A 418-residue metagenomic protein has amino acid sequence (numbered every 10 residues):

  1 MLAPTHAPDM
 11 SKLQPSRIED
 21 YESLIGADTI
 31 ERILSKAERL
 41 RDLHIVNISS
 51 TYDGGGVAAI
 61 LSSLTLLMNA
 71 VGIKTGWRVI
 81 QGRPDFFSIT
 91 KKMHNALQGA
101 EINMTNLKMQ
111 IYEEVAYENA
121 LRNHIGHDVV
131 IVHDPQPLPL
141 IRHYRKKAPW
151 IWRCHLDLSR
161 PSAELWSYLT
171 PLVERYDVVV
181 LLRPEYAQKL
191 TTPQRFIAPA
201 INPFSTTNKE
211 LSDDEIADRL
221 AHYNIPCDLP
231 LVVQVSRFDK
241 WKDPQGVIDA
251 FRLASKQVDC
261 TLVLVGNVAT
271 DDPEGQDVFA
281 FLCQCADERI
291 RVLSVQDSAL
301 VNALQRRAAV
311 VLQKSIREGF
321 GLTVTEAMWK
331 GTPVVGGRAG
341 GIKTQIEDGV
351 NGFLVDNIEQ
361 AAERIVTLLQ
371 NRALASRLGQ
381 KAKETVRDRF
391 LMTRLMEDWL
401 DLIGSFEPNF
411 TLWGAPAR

Functional and structural regions predicted by a protein language model:
A221-K242, I248, L262-V263: Conserved donor-binding/catalytic core segment of Leloir-type glycosyltransferases
G266, T270, E274-A303: Nucleotide-activated donor-binding/catalytic signature segment of Leloir-type glycosyltransferases, i.e., the conserved
N302, T325-W329, K343-T344, V350: Short alpha-helical segment that forms part of, or immediately flanks, the ligand-binding pocket in carbohydrate-active
V311-L312: A short hydrophobic beta-strand element within the catalytic core of glycosyltransferases that build diverse glycans
I316: Aromatic "clamp/platform" in nucleotide-sugar-dependent glycosyltransferases that forms part of the donor/acceptor
P333-G336: Short hydrophobic beta-strand element within catalytic cores of glycosyltransferases and related nucleotide-activated
D348-E359, T367-R372: Conserved acidic donor-binding segment of nucleotide-sugar-dependent glycosyltransferases
T367, L374-D388, L395-D401: A short, well-ordered alpha-helix in the C-terminal region of glycosyltransferases
